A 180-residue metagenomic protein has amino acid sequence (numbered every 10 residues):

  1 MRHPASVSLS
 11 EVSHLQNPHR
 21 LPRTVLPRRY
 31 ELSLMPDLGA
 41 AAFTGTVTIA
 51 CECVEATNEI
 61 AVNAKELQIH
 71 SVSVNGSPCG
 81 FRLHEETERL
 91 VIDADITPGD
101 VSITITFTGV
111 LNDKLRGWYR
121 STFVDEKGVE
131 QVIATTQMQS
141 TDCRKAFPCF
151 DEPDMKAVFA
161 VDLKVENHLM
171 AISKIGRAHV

Functional and structural regions predicted by a protein language model:
M1-R177: Acidic/His-enriched low-complexity segments
